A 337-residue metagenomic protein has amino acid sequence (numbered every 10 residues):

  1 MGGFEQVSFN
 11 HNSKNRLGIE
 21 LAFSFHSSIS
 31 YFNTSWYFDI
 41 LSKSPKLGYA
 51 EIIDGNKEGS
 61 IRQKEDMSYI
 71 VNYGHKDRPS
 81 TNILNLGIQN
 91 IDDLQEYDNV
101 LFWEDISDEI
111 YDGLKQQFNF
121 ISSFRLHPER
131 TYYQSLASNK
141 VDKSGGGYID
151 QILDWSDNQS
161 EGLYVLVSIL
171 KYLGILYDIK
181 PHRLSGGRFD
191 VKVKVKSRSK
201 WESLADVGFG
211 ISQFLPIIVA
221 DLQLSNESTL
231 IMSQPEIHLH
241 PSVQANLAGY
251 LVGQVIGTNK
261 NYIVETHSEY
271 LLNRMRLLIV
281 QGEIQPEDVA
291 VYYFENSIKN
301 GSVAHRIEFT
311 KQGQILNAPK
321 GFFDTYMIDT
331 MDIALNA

Functional and structural regions predicted by a protein language model:
M1-Q6, Q159-L335: Switch/communication elements of ASCE P-loop NTPase nucleotide-binding domains
M1-R125, I175, N273, I279-Q285 (+1 more regions): P-loop NTPase switch/coupling surface
K14-R16, K43-K46, K57, R62-K64 (+11 more regions): Context-gated lysine
S28-S30, R130, N300-G301: Intrinsically disordered, low-complexity acidic/polar segments
I40-Y49, I61, K320-A337: C-terminal intrinsically disordered extensions
G74, N82-G87, I152, I211 (+2 more regions): Residue-level detector of alpha-helical hydrophobic segments embedded in or interacting with membranes
E96-N99, W103, S107-D206: Extended helical coiled-coil dimerization/tether regions that scaffold and oligomerize large DNA-maintenance assemblies
